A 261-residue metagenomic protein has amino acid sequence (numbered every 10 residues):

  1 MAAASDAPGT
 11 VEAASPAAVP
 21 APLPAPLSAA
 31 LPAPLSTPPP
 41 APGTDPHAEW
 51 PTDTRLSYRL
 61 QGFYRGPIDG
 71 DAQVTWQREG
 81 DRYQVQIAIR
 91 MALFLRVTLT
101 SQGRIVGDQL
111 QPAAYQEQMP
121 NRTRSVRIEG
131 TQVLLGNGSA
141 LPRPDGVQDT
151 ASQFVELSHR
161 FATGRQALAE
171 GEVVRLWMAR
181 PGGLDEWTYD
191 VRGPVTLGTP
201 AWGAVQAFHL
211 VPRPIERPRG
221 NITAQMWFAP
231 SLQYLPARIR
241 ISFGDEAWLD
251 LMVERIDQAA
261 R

Functional and structural regions predicted by a protein language model:
M1-A14, P22-G130, E170-R261: Acidic, serine/threonine-rich low-complexity disordered tracts
L134-E156: Acidic/charged, solvent-exposed loop-and-adjacent secondary-structure segments enriched in E/D, K/R, S/T, and G/P
S158-A167: Beta-strand/loop-rich accessory regions of lumenal/periplasmic or secreted enzymes, predominantly carbohydrate-active
